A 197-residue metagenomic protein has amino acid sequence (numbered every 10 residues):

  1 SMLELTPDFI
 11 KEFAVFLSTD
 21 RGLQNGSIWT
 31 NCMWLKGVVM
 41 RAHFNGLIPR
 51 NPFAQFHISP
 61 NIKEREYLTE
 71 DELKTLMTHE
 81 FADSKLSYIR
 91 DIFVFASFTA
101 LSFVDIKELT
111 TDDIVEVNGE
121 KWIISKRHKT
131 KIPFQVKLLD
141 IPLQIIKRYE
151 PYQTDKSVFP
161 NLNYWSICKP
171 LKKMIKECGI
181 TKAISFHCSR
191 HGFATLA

Functional and structural regions predicted by a protein language model:
S1-M40, N45, S84-K85, L162-W165 (+1 more regions): N-terminal core-binding DNA-recognition domain of tyrosine site-specific recombinases/integrases
P7, N31, L73, Y88-R90 (+3 more regions): Short, leucine-enriched amphipathic alpha-helices that occur as contiguous helical runs
L17, F95-A96, L196-A197: Short alpha-helical segment immediately N-terminal to, or the first helix within, an HTH/HTH-like DNA-binding domain
L23-M33, F44-F103, Y152: Basic, Lys/Arg- and aromatic-enriched nucleic-acid-binding interface segment
H57, K63-E66, E72, T99 (+1 more regions): Conserved tyrosine-mediated DNA breakage-rejoining catalytic core shared by Y-recombinases
D105-E108, A183-S185, A194: Active-site-proximal segment of tyrosine recombinases
E120-K126, V158, S185, L196-A197: Short functional hotspots where side chains directly engage DNA or cofactors
L139-T181: Active-site/catalytic core of tyrosine-dependent DNA strand-transfer enzymes
